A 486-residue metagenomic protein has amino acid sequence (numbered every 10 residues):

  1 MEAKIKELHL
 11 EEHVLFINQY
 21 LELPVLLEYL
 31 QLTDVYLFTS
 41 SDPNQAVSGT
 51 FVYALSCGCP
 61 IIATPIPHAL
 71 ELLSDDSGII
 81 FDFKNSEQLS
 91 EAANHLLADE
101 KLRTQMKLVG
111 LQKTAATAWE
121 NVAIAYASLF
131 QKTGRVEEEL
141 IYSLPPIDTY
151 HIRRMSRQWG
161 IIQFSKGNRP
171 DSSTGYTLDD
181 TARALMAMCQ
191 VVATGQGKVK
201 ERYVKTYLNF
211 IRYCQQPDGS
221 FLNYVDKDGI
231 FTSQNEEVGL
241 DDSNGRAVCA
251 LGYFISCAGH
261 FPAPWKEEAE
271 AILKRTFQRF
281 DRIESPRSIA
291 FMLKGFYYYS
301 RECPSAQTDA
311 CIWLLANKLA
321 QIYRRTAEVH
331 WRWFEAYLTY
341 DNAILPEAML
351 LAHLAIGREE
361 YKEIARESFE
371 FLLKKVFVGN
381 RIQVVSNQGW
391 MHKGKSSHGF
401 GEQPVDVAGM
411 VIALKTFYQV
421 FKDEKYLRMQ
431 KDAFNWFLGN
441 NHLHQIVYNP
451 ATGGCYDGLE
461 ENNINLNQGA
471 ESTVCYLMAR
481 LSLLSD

Functional and structural regions predicted by a protein language model:
M1-Y20: Nucleotide-activated donor-binding/catalytic signature segment of Leloir-type glycosyltransferases, i.e., the conserved
K6, E120, S128, T133-D486: Glycan-recognition and catalytic cores of secretory/periplasmic carbohydrate-active enzymes
F16-T33, S56, L70: Short acidic alpha-helix that forms the nucleotide-activated donor recognition element in Leloir-type transferases
P24, F38-S48, V52, L70-E71: Nucleotide-sugar-dependent
E28-Q45, C59: Acidic donor-binding loop of glycosyltransferase active sites
V47, I66-I80: Short acidic/histidine- and often glycine-rich active-site loop of Leloir-type glycosyltransferases that engages
D75, I79-S86, H95-E100: Conserved acidic donor-binding segment of nucleotide-sugar-dependent glycosyltransferases
H95, L102-A116: A short, well-ordered alpha-helix in the C-terminal region of glycosyltransferases
